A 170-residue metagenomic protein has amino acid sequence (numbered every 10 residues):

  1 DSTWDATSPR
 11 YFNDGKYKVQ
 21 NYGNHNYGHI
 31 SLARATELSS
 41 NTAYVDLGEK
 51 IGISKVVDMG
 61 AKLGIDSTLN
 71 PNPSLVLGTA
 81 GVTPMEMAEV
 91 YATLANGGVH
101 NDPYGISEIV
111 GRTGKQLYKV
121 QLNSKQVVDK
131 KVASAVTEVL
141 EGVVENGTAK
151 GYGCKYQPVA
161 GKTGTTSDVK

Functional and structural regions predicted by a protein language model:
D1, D66-T68, N96-N101: Secondary-structure transition/capping motifs at alpha-helix termini and the adjoining loop/turn into the next element
S2, T7, P73-L75, Y104-S107: Extracytoplasmic/periplasmic beta-strand context in beta-sandwich domains, especially the cupredoxin/COX2 CuA-binding
S2-V56, H100, G114-G142: Conserved catalytic neighborhood of penicillin-recognizing serine enzymes
A6-R10, M59-L63, E108-I109: Short acidic/histidine-centered micro-motifs embedded in hydrophobic/aromatic stretches that mark compact functional
K16-N21, G52-E89, G105: Mid-domain, small-residue-enriched loop/turn segments at the edges of structured enzyme/sensor domains
R34, L38, T83-A88, T93-K170: A penicillin-recognizing enzyme superfamily signal
D46-L47, L77, G161-T163: Thr-Gly-centered strand-to-loop micro-motif
